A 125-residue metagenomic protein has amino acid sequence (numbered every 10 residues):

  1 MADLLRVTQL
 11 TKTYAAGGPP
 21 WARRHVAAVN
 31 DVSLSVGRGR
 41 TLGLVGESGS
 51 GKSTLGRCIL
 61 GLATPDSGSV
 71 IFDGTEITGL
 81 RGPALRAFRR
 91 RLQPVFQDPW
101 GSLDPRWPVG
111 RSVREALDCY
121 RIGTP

Functional and structural regions predicted by a protein language model:
M1-P125: ABC transporter nucleotide-binding domains
